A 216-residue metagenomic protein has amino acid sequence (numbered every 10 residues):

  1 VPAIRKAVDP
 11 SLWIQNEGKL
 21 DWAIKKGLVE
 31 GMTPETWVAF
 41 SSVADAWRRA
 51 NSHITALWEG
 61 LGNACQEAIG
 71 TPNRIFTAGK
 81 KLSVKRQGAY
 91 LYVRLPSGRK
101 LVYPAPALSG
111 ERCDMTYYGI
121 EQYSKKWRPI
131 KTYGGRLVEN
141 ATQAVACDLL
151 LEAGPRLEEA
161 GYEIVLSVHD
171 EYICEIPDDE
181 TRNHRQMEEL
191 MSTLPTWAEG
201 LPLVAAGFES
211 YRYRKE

Functional and structural regions predicted by a protein language model:
V1-E216: Conserved catalytic core of nucleotide polymerization and phosphodiester-bond processing enzymes
